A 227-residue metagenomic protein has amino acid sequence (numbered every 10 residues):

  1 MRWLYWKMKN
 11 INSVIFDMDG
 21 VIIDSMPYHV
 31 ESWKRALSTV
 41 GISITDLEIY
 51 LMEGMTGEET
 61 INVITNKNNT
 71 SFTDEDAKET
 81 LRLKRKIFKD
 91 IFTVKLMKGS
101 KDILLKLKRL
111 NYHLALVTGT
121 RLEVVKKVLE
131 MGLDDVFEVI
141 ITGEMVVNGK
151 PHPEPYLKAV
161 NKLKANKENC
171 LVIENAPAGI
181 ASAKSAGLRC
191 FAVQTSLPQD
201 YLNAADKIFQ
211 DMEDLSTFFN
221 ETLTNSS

Functional and structural regions predicted by a protein language model:
R2-N12, L105-K108, R121-S227: Asp-based, Mg2+/Mn2+-dependent phosphohydrolase catalytic module
W3-E48: Active-site neighborhood of HAD-like aspartate-dependent phosphohydrolases
N10, K89-L116, K126: Short, acidic loop-to-helix structural element flanking the phosphoryl-transfer center in phosphate-processing enzymes
V21, T118-T120: Conserved phosphate-coupling serine/threonine residues in phosphotransfer and NTP-handling enzymes
E31-R35, E59, V63, L83 (+5 more regions): Alpha-helical elements of Rossmann-like donor-binding domains used by nucleotide-donor carbohydrate transfer enzymes
I42, Y112, L188: Short phosphate-binding/catalytic loops that engage adenosine nucleotides
G54-F88, K106: A metal-dependent, Asp-based hydrolase signature
